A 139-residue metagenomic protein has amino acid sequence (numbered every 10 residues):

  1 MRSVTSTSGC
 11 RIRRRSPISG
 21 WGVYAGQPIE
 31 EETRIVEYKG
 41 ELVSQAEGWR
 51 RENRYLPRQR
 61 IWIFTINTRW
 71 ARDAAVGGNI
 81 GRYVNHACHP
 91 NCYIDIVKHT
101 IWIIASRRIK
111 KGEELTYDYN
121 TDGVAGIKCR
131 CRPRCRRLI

Functional and structural regions predicted by a protein language model:
R2-I94: Catalytic cores of histone-lysine modification enzymes
A87-I139: C-terminal SET catalytic tail plus cysteine-rich post-SET Zn-binding segment of SAM-dependent SET-domain
